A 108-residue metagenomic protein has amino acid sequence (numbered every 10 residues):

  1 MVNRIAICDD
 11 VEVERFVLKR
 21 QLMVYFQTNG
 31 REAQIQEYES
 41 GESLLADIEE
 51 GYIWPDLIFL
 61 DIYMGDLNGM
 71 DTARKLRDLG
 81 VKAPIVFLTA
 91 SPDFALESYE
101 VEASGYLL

Functional and structural regions predicted by a protein language model:
M1-V2, V13-F16, E49-W54, Y99-E100: Inter-domain helical "communication" segments and dimerization helices that couple sensory or membrane-embedded modules
N3-M23, I58: Conserved acidic segment of CheY-like receiver
I7, I35-E37, Y106: Conserved beta-strand scaffold positions in the cores of enzyme catalytic domains, especially in NTP/NDP-utilizing
F16-Y25, L44-D47, A73: Short, well-ordered amphipathic alpha-helices
L22-F26, G51, L76, G80: Active-site catalytic pocket residues across diverse enzymes, especially alpha/beta-hydrolases
F26-I35, I53, K82: A generic structural motif
E37-L57: Acidic, metal-coordinating helix/loop segments flanking the phosphotransfer/catalytic sites of two-component signaling
P55-L108: CheY-like receiver
